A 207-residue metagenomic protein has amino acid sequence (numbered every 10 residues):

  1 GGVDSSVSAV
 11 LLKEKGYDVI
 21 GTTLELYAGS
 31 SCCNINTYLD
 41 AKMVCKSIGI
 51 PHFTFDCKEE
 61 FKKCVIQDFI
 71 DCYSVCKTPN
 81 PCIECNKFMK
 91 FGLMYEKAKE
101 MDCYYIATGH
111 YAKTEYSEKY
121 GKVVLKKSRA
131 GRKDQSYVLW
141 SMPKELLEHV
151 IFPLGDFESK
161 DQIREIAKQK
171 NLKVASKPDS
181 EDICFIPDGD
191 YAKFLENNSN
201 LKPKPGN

Functional and structural regions predicted by a protein language model:
G1-W140, D161-Q162, K168: ATP-dependent adenylation/nucleotidyltransferase module used to activate substrates
A107-K113, E118-N207: AMP-forming adenylation/ATP pyrophosphatase catalytic core
